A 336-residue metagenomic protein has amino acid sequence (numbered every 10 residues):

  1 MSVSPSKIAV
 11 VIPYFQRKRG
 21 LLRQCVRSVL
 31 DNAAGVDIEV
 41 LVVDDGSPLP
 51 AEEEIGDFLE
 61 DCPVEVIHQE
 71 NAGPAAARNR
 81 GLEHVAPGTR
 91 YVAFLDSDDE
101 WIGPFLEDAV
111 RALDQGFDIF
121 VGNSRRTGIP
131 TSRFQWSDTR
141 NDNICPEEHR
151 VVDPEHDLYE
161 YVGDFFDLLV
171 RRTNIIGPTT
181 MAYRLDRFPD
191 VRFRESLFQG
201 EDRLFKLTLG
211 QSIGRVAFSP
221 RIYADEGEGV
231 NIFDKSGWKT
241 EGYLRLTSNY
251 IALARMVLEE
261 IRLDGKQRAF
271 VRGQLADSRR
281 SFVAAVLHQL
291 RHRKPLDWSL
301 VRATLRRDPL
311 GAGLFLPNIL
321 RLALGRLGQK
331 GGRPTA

Functional and structural regions predicted by a protein language model:
V3, Q199, L204, Q211 (+1 more regions): C-terminal subregions of glycosyltransferases and related glycan-biosynthesis enzymes
R17-A33: Short, well-formed alpha-helical segments that are part of the catalytic scaffolds of diverse glycosyltransferases
V29, D45-S47, A72, G81 (+1 more regions): Conserved short acidic donor-positioning loop in nucleotide-sugar-dependent glycosyltransferases
D44-I55: A conserved acidic beta->alpha catalytic loop
Q69-P87: Glycine-rich, basic loop-to-helix element that forms the pyrophosphate-binding segment of sugar-nucleotide handling
T89-E100: Short beta-strand-to-loop acidic/aromatic patch adjacent to the donor-nucleotide binding site
L106-E148: Conserved donor NDP-sugar-binding/catalytic core segment of glycosyltransferases
E148-K239: Conserved nucleotide-sugar donor-binding catalytic segment
